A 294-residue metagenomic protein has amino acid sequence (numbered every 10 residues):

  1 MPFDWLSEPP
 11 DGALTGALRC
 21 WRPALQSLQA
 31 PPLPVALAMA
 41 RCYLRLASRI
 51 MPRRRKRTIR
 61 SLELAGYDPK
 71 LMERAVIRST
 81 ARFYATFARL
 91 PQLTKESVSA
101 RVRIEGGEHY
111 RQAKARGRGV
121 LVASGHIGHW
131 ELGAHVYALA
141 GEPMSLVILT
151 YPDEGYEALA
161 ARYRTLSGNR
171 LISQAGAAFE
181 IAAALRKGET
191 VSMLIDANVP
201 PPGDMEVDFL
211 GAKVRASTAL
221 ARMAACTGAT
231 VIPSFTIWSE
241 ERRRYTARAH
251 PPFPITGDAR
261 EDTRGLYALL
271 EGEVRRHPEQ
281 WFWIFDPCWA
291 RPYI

Functional and structural regions predicted by a protein language model:
M1-S124, E157, G168: Membrane-anchoring hydrophobic helices of lipid-metabolizing enzymes
P2-F3, S7-P9, A65-I77, R111-R116 (+3 more regions): Non-catalytic C-terminal accessory region of glycerolipid acyltransferases and related lyso-lipid remodeling enzymes
P23, R57, E108, L132 (+4 more regions): Short Gly/charged-rich anion-binding patches and loops
R53-R57, T150-E154, K213-S217: Active-site metal-coordination segments of metallo-dependent hydrolases
R103-E105, I172, H250: General small-molecule cofactor/ligand-binding pocket signal
R116-A175, P201-M205, R242: Catalytic core of membrane glycerolipid acyltransferases/transacylases, capturing the structured, soluble-facing
